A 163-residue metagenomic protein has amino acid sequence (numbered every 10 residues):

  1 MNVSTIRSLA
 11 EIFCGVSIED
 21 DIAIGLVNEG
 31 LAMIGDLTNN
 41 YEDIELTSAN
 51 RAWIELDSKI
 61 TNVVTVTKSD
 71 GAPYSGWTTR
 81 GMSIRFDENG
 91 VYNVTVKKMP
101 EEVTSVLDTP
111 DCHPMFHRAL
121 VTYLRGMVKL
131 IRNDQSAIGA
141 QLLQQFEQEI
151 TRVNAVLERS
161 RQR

Functional and structural regions predicted by a protein language model:
M1-R163: Glycine-enriched, solvent-exposed interface loops adjoining structured elements
